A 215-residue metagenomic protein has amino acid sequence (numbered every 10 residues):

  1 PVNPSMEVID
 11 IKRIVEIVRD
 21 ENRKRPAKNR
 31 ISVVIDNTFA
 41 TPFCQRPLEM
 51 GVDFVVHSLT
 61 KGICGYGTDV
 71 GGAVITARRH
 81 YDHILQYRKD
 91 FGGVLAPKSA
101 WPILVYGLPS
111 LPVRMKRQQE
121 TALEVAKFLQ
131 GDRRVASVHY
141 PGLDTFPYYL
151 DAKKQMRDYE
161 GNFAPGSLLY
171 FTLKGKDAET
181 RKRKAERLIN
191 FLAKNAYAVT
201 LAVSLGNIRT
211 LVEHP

Functional and structural regions predicted by a protein language model:
P1-R134, H139: Conserved PLP-enzyme active-site core in the AAT-like
V135-P215: Conserved C-terminal alpha-helix-loop-beta "cap" of PLP-dependent enzymes that closes/shapes the active-site mouth
